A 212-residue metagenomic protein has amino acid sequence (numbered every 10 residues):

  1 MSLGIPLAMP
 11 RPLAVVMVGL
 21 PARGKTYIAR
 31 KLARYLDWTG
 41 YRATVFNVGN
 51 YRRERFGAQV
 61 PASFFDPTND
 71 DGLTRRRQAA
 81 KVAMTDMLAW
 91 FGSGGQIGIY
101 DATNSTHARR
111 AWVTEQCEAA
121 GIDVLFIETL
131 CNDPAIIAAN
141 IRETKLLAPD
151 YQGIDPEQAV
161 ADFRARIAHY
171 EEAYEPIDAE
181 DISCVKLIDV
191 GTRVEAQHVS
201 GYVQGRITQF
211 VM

Functional and structural regions predicted by a protein language model:
M1-M212: Glycine-rich phosphate-binding loop of ATP-dependent small-molecule kinases
